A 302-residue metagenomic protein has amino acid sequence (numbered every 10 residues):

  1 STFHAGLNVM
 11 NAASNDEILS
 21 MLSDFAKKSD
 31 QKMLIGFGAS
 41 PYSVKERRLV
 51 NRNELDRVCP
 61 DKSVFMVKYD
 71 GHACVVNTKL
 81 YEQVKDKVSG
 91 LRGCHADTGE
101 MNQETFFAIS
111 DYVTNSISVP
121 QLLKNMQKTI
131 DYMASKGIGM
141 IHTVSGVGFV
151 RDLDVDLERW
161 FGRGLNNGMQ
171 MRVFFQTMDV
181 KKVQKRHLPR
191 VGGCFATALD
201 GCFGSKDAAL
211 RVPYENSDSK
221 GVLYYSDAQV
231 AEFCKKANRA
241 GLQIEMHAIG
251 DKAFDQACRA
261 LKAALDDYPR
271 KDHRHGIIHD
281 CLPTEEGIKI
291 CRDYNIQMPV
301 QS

Functional and structural regions predicted by a protein language model:
S1-N167, V173-K181, F203-K236, A240-A253 (+1 more regions): Divalent metal-binding segments
Q83, Q256, E286-G287: Phosphate- and divalent-cation-binding pockets in alpha/beta enzyme and binding domains that engage nucleotide-derived
F161-G164, Q184-L188, R239, D266-R270 (+1 more regions): Acidic (Asp/Glu)-rich catalytic clusters
P189-D207, I296-S302: Non-cysteine beta-strand/loop elements that form the S-adenosyl-L-methionine
K236, A260-D267: Conserved helix-loop functional segments at active or binding sites
F254-A263, N295-S302: Active/binding-pocket-proximal capping segment
L282-S302: Active-site-adjacent C-terminal substructures of enzyme catalytic domains
